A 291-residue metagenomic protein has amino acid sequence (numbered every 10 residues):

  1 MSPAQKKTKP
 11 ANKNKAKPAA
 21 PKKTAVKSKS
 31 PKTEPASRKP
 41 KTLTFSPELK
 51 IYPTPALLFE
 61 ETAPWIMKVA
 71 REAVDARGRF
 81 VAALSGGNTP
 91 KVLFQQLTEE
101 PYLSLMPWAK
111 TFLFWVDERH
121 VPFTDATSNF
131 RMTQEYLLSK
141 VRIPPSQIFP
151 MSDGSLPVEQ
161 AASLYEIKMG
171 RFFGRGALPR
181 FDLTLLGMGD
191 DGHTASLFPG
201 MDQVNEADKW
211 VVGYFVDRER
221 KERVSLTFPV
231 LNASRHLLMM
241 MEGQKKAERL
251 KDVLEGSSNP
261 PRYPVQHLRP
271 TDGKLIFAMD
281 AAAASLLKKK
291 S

Functional and structural regions predicted by a protein language model:
M1-K39: Polybasic, lysine-enriched low-complexity intrinsically disordered terminal tails
K32-F80: An N-terminal, well-structured beta->alpha segment
K39-S46, M106-D182: Ligand-binding beta-strand-loop-alpha-helix segment within the catalytic cores of soluble metabolic enzymes
A76-L103: Glycine-rich N-terminal segment of FAD-binding domains in flavoprotein oxidoreductases, spanning the beta-loop-helix
L84-T89, L186-D190, E242: Glycine-rich beta-strand-to-loop/alpha-helix junction loops that act as flexible
Q95-M106, R131, E135, P199-D208 (+1 more regions): A glycine- and small-aliphatic-rich helix-loop capping segment at beta-alpha/alpha-beta transitions that lines
T184-P229: Class I SAM-dependent methyltransferase SAM-binding "motif I" and its flanking Rossmann-like core
R235-S291: ATP/nucleoside-binding phosphotransfer catalytic cores, i.e., glycine-rich phosphate-binding loops
